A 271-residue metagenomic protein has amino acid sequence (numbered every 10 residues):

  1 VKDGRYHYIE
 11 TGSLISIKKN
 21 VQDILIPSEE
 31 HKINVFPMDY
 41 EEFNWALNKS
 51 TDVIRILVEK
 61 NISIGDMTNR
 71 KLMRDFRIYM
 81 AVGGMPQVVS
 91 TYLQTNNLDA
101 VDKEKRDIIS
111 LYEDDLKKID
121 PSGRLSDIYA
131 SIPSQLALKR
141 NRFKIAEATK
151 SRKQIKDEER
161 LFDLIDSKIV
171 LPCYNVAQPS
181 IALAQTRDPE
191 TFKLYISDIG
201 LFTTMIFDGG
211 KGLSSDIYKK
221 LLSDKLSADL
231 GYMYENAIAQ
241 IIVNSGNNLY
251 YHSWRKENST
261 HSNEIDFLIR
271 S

Functional and structural regions predicted by a protein language model:
V1: Conserved P-loop NTPase "ATPase switch" module shared by AAA+ and STAND
R5, G12, K18-A137: Interdomain motor-coupling "hinge/lid" segment immediately C-terminal to the ATP-binding subdomain of NTP-driven enzymes
E113-D115, F143-A148, I217-L226: Short hinge/gating elements
K118, L138-K139, K153-K156, L171-N175: Phosphate-coordinating catalytic segments in nucleotide- and nucleic-acid-processing enzymes
R124, E147-I155, E159-F162: Extended hydrophobic/aromatic segments used for targeting, binding, or gating
I128, L136-T149: Short acidic, hydrophobic short linear motifs in intrinsically disordered regions
P133, K150-S151, S167-I169: Glycine-rich, aromatic-lined ligand/substrate-binding cores of catalytic and carbohydrate-binding domains
E159, I165-S271: A cross-kingdom feature that marks ATP-driven nucleic-acid transaction machinery
